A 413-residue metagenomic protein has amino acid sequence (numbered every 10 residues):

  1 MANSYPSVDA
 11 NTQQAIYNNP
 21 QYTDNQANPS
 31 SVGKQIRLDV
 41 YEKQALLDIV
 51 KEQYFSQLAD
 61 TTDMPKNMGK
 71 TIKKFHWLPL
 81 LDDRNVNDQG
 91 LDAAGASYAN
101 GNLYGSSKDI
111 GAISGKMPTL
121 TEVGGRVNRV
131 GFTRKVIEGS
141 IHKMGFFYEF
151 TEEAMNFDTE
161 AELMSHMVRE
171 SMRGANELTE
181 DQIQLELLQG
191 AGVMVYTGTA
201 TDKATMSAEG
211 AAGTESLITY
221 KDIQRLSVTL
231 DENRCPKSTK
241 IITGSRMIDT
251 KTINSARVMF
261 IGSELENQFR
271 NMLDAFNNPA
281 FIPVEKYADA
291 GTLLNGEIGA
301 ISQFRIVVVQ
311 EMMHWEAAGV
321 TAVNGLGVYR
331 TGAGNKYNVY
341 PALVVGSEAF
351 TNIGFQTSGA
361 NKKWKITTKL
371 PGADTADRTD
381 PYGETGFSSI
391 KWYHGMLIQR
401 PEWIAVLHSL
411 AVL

Functional and structural regions predicted by a protein language model:
A2-L58, K203-G244, N254-L413: Sequence/fold signature of self-assembling virion shell proteins
Q57-M144: Assembly/oligomerization interface modules of large self-assembling protein complexes
D63-K66, N156-H166, T250-I253, A373-T385 (+1 more regions): Exposed beta-sheet edge/beta-hairpin loop segments within beta-rich domains
K74, R169, R173, D181 (+4 more regions): Hydrophobic alpha-helical segments involved in membrane association or supramolecular assembly
L91-G95, M164-R173, F276-A280: Amphipathic alpha-helical scaffolding segments
R129-D158, I353-K365, L370: Short acidic, glycine/tyrosine-flanked loop/strand segments centered on an H-E-D-like triad
H142, Y148-E152, N156-D158, E162 (+1 more regions): Structured, hydrophobic secondary-structure cores that serve as assembly/anchoring elements
A154-T243: Alpha-helical scaffold segments that mediate packing/assembly in large oligomeric complexes
